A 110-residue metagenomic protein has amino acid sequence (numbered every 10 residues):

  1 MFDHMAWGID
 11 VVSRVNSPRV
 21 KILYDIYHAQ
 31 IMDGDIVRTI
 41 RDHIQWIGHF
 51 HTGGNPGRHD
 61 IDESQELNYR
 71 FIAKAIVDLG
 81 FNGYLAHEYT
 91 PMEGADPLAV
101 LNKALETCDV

Functional and structural regions predicted by a protein language model:
F2-Y24, H28-V110: Histidine-acidic metal/acid-base catalytic patches
